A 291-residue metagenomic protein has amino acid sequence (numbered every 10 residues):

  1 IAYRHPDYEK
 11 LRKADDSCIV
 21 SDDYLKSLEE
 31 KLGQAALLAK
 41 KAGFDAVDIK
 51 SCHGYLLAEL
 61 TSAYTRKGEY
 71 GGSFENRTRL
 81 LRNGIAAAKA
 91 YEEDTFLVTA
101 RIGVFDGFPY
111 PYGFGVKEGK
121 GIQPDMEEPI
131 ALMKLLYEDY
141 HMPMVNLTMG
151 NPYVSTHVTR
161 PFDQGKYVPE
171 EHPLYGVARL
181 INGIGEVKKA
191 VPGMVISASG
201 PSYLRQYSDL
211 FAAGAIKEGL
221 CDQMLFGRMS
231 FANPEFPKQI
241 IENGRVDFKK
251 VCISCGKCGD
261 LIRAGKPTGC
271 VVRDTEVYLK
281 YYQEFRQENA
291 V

Functional and structural regions predicted by a protein language model:
I1-V291: Flavin-dependent oxidoreductase catalytic cores
